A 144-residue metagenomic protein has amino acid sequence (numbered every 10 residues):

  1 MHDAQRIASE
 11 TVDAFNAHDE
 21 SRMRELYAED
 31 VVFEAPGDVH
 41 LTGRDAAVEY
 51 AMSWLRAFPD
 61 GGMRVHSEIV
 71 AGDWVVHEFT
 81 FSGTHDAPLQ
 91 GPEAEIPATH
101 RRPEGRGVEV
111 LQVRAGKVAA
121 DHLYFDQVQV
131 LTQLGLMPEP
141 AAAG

Functional and structural regions predicted by a protein language model:
M1-G144: C-terminal and inter-domain tail/linker signature
